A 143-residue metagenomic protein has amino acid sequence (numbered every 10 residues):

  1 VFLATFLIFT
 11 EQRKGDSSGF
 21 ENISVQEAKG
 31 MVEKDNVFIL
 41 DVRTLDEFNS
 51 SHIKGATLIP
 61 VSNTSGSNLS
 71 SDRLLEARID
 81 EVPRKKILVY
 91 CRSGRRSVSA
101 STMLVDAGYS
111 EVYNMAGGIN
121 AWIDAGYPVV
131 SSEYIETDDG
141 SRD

Functional and structural regions predicted by a protein language model:
V1-V37, D46-L88, R95-D143: Rhodanese-like catalytic fold shared by cysteine-dependent sulfurtransferases and DSP/PTP-type phosphatases
I39-D41: Structural scaffold elements adjacent to functional motifs in cytosolic proteins
